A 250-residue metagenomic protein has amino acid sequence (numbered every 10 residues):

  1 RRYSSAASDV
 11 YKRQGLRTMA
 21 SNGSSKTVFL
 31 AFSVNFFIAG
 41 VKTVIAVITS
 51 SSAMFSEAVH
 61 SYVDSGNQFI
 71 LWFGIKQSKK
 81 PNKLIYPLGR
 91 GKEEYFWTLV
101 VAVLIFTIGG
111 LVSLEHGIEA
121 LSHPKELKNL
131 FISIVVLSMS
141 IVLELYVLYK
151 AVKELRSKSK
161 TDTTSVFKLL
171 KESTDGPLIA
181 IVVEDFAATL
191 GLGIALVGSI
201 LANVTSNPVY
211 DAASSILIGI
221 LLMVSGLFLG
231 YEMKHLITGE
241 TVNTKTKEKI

Functional and structural regions predicted by a protein language model:
R1-Q14: Single conserved hydrophobic/aromatic residue that forms the stacking wall/gate of nucleotide- or nucleobase-binding
A6, F32, A39, E57 (+6 more regions): Hydrophobic transmembrane-helix microenvironments that flank and shape a buried ionizable site
G15-G40: Topogenic membrane-insertion module of multi-pass membrane proteins
S25, S51-M54, P208, A212: Residues that define the loop-to-transmembrane-helix transition and helix capping in multi-pass membrane transporters
F36-V44, T49, E57-L71, M139-K153: Hydrophobic alpha-helical membrane-embedded segments
T49-K80, L114, I118, I179-G193: Acidic (Asp/Glu-rich) catalytic motifs at the cytosolic membrane interface
G74-E93, H123: Aspartate-rich (DDxxD/NDxxD/DxxxD) Mg2+/diphosphate-binding motifs and their adjoining helix-loop segments
E93-I250: Alpha-helical transmembrane segments and adjacent TM-loop junctions that form the membrane-embedded core of multi-pass
